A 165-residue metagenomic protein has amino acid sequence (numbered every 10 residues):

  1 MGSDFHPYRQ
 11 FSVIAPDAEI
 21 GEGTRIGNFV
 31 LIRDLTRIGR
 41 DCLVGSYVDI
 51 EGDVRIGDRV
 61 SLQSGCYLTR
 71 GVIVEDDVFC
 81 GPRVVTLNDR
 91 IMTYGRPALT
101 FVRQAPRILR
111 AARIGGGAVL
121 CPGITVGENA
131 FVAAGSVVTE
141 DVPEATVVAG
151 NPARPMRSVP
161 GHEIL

Functional and structural regions predicted by a protein language model:
M1-F11, A15-A18, I26-V126, N151-P152 (+1 more regions): Flexible, glycine/small-residue-enriched loop-and-beta-strand segment within the central core of proteins
E128-F131, S136-T139, E144: Internal alpha/beta core interface subdomains
V148: Conserved active-site beta-strand element of glycosyltransferases/polysaccharide synthases
